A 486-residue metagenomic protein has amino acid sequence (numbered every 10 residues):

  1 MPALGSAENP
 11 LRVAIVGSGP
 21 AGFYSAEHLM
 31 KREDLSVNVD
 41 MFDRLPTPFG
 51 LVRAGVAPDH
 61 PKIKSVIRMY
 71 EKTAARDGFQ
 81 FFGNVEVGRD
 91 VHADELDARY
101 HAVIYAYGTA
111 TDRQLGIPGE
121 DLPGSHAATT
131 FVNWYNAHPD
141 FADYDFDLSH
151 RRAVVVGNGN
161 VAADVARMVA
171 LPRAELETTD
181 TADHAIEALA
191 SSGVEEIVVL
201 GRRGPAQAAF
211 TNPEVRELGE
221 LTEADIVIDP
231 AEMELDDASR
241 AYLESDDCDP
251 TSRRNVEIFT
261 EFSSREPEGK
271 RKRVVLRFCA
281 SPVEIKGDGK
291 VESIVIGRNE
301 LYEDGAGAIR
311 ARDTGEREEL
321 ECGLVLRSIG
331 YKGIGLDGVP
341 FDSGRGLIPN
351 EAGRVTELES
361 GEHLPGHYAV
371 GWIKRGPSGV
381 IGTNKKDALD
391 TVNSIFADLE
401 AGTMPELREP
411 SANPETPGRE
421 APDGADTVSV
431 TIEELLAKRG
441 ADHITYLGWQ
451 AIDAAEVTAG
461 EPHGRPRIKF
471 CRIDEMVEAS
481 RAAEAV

Functional and structural regions predicted by a protein language model:
V13-L35, A163-V169: N-terminal Rossmann-like FAD-binding beta1-loop-alpha1 element of flavoenzymes
V37-N38, A163, R167-E316, N393-T403 (+3 more regions): Dinucleotide-binding/catalytic capping subdomain of oxidoreductase cores
N38, P46-A102, T251, V256-K270 (+1 more regions): N-terminal Rossmann-like dinucleotide/flavin-binding domain of flavoprotein oxidoreductases that bind FAD/FMN
M69-G124, V283-V295: Feature captures the FAD/FMN-dependent oxidoreductase FAD-binding
A102, A106-R113, G159-N160, C322-G335: Glycine-/small-residue-rich beta->alpha transition segments that form the dinucleotide
D112-S191, I348-E357: Glycine-rich dinucleotide-binding loop and its adjacent helix/turn
G124-A142, I285, K290, Y302-R375: FAD-site-proximal beta/loop scaffold in flavoenzymes
R354-V486: C-terminal, flexible cofactor-proximal segment of oxidoreductases
